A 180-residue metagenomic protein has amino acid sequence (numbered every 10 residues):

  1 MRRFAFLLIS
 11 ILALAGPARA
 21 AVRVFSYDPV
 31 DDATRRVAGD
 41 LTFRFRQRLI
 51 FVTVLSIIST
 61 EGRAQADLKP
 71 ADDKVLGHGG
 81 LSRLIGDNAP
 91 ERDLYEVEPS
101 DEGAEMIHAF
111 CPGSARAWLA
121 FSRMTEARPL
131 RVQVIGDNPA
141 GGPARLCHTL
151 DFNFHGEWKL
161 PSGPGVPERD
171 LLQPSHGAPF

Functional and structural regions predicted by a protein language model:
A5-A15: Bacterial N-terminal signal peptides
G16-A20: Sec/Tat signal peptide C-region and signal peptidase I cleavage site
A21-R35: Tryptophan-anchored aromatic micro-motifs
D32-R36, L55-A120: Contiguous, well-ordered beta-strand patches that form the walls/edges of small beta-barrel/beta-sandwich domains
A38-V54: Short, flexible N-terminal segments of the mature chain
T53-Q65, A144-F154: Short amphipathic beta-strand/extended segments with alternating polar/hydrophobic composition
D87-F180: Beta-strand-rich cores of mature extracytoplasmic or soluble domains
